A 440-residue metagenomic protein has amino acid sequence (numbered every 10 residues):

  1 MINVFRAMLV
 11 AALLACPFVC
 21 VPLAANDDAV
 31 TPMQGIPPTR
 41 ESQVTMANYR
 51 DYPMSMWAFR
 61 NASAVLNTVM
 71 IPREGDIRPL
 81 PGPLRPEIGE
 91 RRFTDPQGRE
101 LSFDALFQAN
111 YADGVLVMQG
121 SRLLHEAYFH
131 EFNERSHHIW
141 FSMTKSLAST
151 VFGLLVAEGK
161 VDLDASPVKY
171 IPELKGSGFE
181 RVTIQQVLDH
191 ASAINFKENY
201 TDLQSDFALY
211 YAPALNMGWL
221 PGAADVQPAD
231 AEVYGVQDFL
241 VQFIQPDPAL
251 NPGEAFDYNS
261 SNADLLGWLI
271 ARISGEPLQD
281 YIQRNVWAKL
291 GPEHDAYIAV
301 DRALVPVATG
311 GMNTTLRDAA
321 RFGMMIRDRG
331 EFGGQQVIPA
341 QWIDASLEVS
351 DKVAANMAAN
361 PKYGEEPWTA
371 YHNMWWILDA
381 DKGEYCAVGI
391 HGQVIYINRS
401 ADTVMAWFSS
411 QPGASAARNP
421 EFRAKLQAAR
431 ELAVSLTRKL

Functional and structural regions predicted by a protein language model:
F18-F132, V161, D189, A193 (+1 more regions): N-terminal leader/targeting segments and the immediately adjacent pre-domain N-terminus
N26-S42, E384-L440: Structured C-terminal helix/loop/strand segments within mature extracytoplasmic catalytic/sensor domains
L106-L116, F129-K160, D164-G178, V182 (+2 more regions): Short active-site loop at a secondary-structure junction that contains or immediately precedes the catalytic residue(s)
S121, I139-L163, V187, L266-I270 (+1 more regions): Active-site SXXK
Y128, E134-R135, N199-D202, L209-A303: Catalytic-site signature segments of enzymes, centered on catalytic residues
I139, M143, A157-D202, Q245 (+2 more regions): Active-site helix/loop module of the DD-peptidase/beta-lactamase fold, centered on the serine-lysine SxxK catalytic
H190, N262-L269, G310-E331, Q393-S410: Active-site-proximal alpha-helical segments within enzyme catalytic domains
E293-A296, L347-V404: Active-site Gly/Thr loop motif
